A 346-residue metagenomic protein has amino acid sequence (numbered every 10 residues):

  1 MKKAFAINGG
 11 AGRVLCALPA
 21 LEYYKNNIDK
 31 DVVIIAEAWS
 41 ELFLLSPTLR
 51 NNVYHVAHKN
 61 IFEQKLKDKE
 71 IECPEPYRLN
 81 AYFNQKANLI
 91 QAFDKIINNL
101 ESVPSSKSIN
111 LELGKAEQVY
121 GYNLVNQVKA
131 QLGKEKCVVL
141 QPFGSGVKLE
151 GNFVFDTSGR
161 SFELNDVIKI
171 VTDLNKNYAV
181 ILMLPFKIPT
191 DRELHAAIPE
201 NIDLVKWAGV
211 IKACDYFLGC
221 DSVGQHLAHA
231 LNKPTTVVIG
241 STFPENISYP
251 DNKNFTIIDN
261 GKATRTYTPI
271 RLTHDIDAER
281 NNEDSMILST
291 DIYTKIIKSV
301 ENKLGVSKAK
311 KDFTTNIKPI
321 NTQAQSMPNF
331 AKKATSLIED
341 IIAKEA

Functional and structural regions predicted by a protein language model:
M1-P47: N-terminal pre-catalytic "stem/leader" segment of glycosyltransferase-like enzymes
K3-A4, D31-I34, V139, A179-I181 (+1 more regions): A structural signal for isolated positions on well-ordered beta-strands in alpha/beta enzyme cores
A11, L15, G151-E245: Donor-binding and catalytic core of enzymes assembling or modifying cell-surface/extracellular glycoconjugates
I28, A38-Y120, Q127-F153, T242-N246 (+1 more regions): Conserved nucleotide-diphosphate donor binding/catalytic pocket of glycan-assembly enzymes
N51-A57, I198-N201, T256-G261: Short acidic-hydrophobic, aromatic-tinged amphipathic segments that line or gate anion-handling sites
Y54, K69-C73, I181, L218 (+2 more regions): Hydrophobic/aromatic beta-strand patches that form the interior of the parallel beta-sheet core in alpha/beta enzyme
L79-Q127, D251-A346: Leloir-type glycosyltransferase catalytic cores
